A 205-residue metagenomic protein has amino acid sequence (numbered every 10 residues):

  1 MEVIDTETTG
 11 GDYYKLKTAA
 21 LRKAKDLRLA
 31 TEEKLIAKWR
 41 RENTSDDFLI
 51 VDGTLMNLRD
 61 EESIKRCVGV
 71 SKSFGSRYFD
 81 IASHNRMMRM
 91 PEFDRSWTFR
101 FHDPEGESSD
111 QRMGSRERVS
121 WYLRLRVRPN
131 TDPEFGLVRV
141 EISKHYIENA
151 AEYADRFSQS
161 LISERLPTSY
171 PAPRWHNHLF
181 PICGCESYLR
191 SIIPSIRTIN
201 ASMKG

Functional and structural regions predicted by a protein language model:
E2-G205: Long, contiguous domain-sized segments
